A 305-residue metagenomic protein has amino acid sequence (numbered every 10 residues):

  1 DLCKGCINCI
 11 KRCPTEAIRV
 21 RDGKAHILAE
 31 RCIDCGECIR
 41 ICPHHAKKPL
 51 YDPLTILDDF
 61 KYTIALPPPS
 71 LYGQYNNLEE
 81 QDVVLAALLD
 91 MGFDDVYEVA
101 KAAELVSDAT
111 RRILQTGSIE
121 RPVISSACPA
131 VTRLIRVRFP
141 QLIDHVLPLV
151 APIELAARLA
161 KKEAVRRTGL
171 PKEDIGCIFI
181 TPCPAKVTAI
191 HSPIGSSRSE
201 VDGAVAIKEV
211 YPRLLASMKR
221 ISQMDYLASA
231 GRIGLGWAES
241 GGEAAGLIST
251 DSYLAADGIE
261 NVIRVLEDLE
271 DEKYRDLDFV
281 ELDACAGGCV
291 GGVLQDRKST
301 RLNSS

Functional and structural regions predicted by a protein language model:
D1-A29, I33, E37-D52, V293-K298: Iron-sulfur cluster-binding cysteine motifs and their immediate structural context in ferredoxin-like electron-transfer
L50-R301, S305: Iron-sulfur-associated redox domains of electron-transfer enzymes in respiratory and anaerobic energy metabolism
